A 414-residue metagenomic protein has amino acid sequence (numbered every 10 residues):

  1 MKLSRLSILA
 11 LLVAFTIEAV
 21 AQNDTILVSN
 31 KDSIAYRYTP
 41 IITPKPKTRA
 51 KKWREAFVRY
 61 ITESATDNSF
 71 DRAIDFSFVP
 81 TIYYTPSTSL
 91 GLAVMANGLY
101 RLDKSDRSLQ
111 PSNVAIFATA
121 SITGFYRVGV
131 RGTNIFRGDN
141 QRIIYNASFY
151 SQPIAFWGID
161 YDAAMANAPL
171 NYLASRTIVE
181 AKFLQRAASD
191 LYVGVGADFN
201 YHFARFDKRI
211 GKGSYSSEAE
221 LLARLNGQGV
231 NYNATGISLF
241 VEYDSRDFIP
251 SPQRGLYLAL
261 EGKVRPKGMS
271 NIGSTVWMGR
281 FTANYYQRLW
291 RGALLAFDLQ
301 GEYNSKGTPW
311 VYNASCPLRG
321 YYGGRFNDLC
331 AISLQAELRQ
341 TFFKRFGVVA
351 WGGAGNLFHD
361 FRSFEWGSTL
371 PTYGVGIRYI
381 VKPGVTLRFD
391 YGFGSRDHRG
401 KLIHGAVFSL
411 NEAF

Functional and structural regions predicted by a protein language model:
M1-L27: Bacterial Sec-dependent N-terminal signal peptides
A19-D67: Sec-dependent signal peptide cleavage junction
N68-F78, Y83-G229, N233, R325 (+3 more regions): Gram-negative/organellar outer-membrane beta-barrel architecture
F76-F78, L92-V94, Y126-V130, S175-A181 (+8 more regions): Hydrophobic, lipid-facing positions within transmembrane beta-strands of outer-membrane proteins
S214-R224, W310-G320, S363-F364, L370-T372: Solvent-exposed, glycine/polar-rich loop segments of beta-barrel outer-membrane systems
I237-E242, R246-F343, W351, F358-H359: C-terminal outer-membrane beta-barrel translocator/porin domains of Gram-negative envelope proteins and their
A283, A336, G353, I377 (+2 more regions): Hydrophobic, well-ordered secondary-structure elements that form the walls of internal hydrophobic environments
R339-Y379: C-terminal hydrophobic structural anchor segments that stabilize assembly/packing rather than catalytic chemistry
